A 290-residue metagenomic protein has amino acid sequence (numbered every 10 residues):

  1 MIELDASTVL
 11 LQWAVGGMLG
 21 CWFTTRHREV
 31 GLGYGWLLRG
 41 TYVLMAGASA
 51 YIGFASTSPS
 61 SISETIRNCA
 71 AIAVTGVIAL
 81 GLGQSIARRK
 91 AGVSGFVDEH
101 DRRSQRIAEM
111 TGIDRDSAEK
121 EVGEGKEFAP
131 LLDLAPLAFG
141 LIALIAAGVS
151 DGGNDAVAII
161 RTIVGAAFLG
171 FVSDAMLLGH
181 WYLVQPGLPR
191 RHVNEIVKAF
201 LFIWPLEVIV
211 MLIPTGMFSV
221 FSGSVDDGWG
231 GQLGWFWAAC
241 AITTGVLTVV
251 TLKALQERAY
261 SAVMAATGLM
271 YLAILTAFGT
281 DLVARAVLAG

Functional and structural regions predicted by a protein language model:
M1-G16, R161-G165, G290: Hydrophobic transmembrane alpha-helical segments in integral membrane proteins
I2, P59-C69, D155-R161, G231-Q232: Interfacial loop-to-helix junctions that mark the boundaries of transmembrane helices in multi-pass membrane
S7-V97: Transmembrane-helix bundle segments that line or gate the permeation/cavity pathway in multi-pass membrane proteins
Q12-G16, C240-T248: Hydrophobic alpha-helical transmembrane segments
G20-T25, L82-Q84, L178, V246-R258: Transmembrane alpha-helical segments in integral membrane proteins
R88-D226, G230-T243, M270, I274: Long, contiguous internal "core" modules enriched in hydrophobic/ aromatic residues
L252-L275: Interfacial loop-to-transmembrane junctions
G279-G290: Juxtamembrane boundary at the C-terminal end of a transmembrane helix
